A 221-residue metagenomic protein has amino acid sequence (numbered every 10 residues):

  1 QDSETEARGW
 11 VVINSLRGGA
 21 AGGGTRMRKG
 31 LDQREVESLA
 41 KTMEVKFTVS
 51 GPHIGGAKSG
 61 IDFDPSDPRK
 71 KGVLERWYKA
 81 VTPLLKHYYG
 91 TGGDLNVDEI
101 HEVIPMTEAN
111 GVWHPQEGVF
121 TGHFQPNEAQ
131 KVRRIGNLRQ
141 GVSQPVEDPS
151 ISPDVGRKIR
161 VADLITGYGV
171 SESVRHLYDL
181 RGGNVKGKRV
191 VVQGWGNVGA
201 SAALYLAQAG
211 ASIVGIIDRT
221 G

Functional and structural regions predicted by a protein language model:
Q1-R17, Q33: N-terminal glycine-rich, Lys/His-bearing helix-loop that initiates the first secondary-structure elements of many
R26, D32-I54, I61-D62: Active-site- and interface-proximal helix/loop "cap" or "latch" segments in soluble metabolic and energy-transducing
F47-V185: Glycine/serine-rich phosphate-binding loop and adjoining beta1-alpha1 elements at the start of nucleotide-handling
V190-V192: Hydrophobic Val/Ile/Leu positions in short beta-strands of Rossmann-like dinucleotide-binding domains
G194-G196: Glycine-rich Rossmann-fold phosphate-binding loop(s) that bind the pyrophosphate of adenine dinucleotide cofactors
G199-A200: N-terminal Rossmann-fold NAD(P) dinucleotide-binding loop
L206: Aromatic pocket-lining residues of Rossmann-like dinucleotide-binding sites
A209-G221: NAD(P)-binding Rossmann-fold cofactor-contacting core
